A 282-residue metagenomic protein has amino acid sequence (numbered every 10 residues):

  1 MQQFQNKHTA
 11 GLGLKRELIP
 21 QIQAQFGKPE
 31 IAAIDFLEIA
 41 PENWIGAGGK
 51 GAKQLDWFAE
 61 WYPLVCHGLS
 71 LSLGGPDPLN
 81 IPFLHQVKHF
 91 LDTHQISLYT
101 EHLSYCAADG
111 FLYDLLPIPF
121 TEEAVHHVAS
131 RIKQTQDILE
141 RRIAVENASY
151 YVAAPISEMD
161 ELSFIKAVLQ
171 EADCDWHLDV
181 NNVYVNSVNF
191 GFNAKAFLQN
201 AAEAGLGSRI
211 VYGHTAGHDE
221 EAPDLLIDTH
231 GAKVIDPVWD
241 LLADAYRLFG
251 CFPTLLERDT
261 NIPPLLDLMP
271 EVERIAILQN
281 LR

Functional and structural regions predicted by a protein language model:
M1-F26: Boundary/entry segment of secreted carbohydrate-active catalytic domains
H8-L14, D35-I39, L64-H67, Y99-E101 (+4 more regions): Hydrophobic faces of well-ordered beta-strands that scaffold small-molecule active sites in alpha/beta enzyme cores
E17-P20, A40-G51, S72-P82, Y151-E158 (+2 more regions): Acidic-and-aromatic substrate-binding clefts and catalytic sites of carbohydrate-active enzymes
Q23-A32, G48-C66, P82-S97, K133-I138 (+3 more regions): Acidic (Asp/Glu)-rich catalytic clusters
G48, P78, L115-V125, N186-F249: Gly/Pro-rich active-site loop or hairpin
N80-W176: Active-site acidic/histidine proton-transfer and metal-coordination neighborhood in alpha/beta enzyme cores
Q136-L225: Acidic/histidine-rich catalytic cores of soluble enzymes
P264-R282: C-terminal helical cap(s) of enzyme catalytic domains, especially alpha/beta-barrels
